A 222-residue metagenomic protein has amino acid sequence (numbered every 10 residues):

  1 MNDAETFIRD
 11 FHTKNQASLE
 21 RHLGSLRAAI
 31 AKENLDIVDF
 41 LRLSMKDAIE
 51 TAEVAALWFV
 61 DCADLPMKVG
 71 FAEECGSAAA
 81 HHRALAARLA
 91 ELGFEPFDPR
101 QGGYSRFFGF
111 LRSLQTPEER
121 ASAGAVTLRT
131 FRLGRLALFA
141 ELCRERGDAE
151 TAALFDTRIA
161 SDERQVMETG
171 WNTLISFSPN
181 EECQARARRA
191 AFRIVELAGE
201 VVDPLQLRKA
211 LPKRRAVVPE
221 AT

Functional and structural regions predicted by a protein language model:
M1-T222: Non-heme di-metal
